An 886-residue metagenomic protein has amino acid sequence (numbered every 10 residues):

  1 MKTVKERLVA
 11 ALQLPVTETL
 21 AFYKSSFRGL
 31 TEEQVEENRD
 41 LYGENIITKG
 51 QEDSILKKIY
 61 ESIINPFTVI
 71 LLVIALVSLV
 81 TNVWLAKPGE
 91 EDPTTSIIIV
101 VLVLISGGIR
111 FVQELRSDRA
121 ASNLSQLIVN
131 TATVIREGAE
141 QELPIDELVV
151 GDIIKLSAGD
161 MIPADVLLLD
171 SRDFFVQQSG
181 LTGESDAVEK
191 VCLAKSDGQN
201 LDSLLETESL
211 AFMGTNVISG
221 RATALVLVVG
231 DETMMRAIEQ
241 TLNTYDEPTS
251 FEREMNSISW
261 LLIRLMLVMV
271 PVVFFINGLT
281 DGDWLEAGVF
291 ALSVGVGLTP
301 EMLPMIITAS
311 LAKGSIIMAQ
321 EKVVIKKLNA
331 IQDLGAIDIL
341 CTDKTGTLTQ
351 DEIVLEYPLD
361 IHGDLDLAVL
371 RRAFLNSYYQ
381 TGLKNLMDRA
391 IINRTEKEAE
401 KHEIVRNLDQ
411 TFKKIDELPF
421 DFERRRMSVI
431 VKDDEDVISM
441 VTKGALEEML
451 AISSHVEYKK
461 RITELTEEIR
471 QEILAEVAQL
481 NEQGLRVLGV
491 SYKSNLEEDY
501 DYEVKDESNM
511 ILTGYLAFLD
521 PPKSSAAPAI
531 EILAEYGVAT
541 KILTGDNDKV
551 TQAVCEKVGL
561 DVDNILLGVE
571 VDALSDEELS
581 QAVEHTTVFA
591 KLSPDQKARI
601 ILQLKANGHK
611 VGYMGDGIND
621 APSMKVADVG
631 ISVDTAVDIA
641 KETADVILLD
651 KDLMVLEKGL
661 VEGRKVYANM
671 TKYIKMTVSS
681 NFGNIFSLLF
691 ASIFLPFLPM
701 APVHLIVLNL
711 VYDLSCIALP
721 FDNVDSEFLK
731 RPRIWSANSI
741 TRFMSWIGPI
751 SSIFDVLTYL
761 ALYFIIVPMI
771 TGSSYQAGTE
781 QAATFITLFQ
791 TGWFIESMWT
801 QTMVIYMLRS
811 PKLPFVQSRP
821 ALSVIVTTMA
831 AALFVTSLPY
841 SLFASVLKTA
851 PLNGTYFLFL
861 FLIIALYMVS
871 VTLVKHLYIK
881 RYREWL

Functional and structural regions predicted by a protein language model:
M1-E140, D146-V149, I154-I162, L167-E247 (+3 more regions): Non-lumenal N-terminal regulatory segments of integral membrane proteins
E44-L76, D118, E140-Q141, L201-L210 (+9 more regions): Soluble-to-membrane junctions at the N-terminal ends of transmembrane alpha-helices in multi-pass ion-transporting
I64-W84, V100-R110, V129-N130, W260-G278 (+8 more regions): Alpha-helical transmembrane segments of multi-pass membrane proteins, especially the membrane-embedded transport
V73-I98, L261-T299, A312-K322, E498 (+4 more regions): Helix-interface capping motifs at the ends of transmembrane segments in multi-pass membrane proteins
T95-V129, R136, D246-I339, L516 (+3 more regions): Hydrophobic alpha-helical transmembrane segments
L210-I218, D333-I511, F518, E531 (+5 more regions): Cytosolic catalytic regions of ATP/NTP-dependent phosphoryl-transfer enzymes
V273, P304, L311, V558 (+2 more regions): Membrane-embedded transport module
A527-A529, E535, N547-V558, D595-Q603 (+2 more regions): Acidic, divalent-metal-coordinating active-site segment for phosphoryl/phosphodiester hydrolysis, typified by short
